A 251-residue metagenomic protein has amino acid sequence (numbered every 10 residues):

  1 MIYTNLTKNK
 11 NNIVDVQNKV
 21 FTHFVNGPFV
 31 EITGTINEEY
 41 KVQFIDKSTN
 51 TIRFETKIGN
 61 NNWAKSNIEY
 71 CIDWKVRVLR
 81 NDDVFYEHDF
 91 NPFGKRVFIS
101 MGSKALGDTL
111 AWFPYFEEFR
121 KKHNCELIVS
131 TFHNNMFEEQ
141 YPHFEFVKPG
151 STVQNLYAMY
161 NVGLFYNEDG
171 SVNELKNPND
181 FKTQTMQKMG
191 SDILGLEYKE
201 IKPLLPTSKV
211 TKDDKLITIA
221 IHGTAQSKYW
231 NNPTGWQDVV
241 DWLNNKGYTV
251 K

Functional and structural regions predicted by a protein language model:
M1-K251: Catalytic machinery of carbohydrate-active enzymes, primarily nucleotide-sugar-dependent glycosyltransferases
